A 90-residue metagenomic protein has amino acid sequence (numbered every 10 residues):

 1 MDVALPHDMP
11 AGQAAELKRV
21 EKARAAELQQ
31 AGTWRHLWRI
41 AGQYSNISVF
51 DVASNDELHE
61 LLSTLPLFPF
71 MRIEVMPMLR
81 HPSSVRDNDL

Functional and structural regions predicted by a protein language model:
M1-L90: Conserved, structured core segments of small domains
